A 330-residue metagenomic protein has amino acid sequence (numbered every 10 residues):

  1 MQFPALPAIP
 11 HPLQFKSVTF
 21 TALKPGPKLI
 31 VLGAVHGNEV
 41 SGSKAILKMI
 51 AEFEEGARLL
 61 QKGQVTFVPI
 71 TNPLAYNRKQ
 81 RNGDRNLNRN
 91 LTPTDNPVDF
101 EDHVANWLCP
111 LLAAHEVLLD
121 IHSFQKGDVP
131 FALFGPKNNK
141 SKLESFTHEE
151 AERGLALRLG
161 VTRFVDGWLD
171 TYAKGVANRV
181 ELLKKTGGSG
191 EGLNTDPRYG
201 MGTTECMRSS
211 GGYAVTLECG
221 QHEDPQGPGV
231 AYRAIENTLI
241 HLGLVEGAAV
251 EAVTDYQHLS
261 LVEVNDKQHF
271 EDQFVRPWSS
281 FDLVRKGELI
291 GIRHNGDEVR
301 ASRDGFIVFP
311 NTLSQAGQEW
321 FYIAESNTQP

Functional and structural regions predicted by a protein language model:
M1-P330: Structured catalytic-domain cores with a bias toward divalent-metal coordination
